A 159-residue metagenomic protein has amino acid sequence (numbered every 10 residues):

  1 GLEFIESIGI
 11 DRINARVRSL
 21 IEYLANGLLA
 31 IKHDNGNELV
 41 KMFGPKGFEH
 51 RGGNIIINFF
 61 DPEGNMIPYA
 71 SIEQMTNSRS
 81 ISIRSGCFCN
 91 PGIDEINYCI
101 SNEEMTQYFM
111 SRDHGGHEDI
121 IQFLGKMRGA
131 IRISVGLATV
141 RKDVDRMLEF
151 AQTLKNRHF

Functional and structural regions predicted by a protein language model:
G1-F159: Pyridoxal 5′-phosphate
